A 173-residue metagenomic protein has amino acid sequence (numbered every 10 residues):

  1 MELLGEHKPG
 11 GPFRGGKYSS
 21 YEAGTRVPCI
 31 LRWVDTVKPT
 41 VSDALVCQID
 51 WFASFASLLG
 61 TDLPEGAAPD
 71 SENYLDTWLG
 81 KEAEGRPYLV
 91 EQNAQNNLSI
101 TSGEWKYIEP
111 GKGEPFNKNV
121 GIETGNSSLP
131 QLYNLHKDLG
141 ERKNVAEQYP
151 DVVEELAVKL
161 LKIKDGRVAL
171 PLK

Functional and structural regions predicted by a protein language model:
M1-E22, T36-Q131, L135, R167: C-terminal cap/loop subdomain of S1 sulfatases and analogous C-terminal strand-loop tails that border
R26-V27: Catalytic cores of eukaryotic secretory-pathway lumenal/extracellular enzymes that build and remodel glycoconjugates
I30-R32: Short beta-strand-to-turn element immediately C-terminal to the catalytic PLP-Schiff-base lysine in fold type I
S54, E141-N144: A general alpha-helix detector
D138: Intrinsically disordered, low-complexity polar regions and short flexible loop motifs
K143-D151: Active-site-proximal N-terminal segment of extracellular/periplasmic enzymes that hydrolyze or transfer
V152-L156: Short amphipathic alpha-helical coupling segments at ligand-binding clamshell hinges and other catalytic/signaling
A157-K173: Charge-dense polyanion-binding interfaces
